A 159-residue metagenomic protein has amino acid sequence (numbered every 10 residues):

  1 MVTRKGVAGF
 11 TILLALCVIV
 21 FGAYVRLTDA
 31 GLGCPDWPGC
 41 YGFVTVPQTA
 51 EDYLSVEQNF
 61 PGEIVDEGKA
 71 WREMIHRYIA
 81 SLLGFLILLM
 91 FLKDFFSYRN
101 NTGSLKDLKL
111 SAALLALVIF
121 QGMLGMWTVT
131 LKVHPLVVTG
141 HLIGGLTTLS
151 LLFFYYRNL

Functional and structural regions predicted by a protein language model:
M1-V2, F96-D107: Membrane-interface helix-boundary motifs at transmembrane edges
G6-A8, G103-L114: Membrane-interfacial loop-to-transmembrane alpha-helix junctions, especially the N-terminal start
G6-P38: N-terminal signal-anchor transmembrane alpha helix
G22, F60, W71, H76 (+2 more regions): Conserved histidines in hydrophobic membrane contexts and catalytic metal-binding motifs
Y24-C34, I119-L142: Interfacial helix-loop-helix junctions of multi-pass membrane proteins
A30-M74: Extracytosolic (periplasmic/ER-lumenal) interhelical loops and adjacent juxtamembrane/interface segments of multi-pass
F60-E63, R72-K93: Hydrophobic alpha-helical transmembrane segments in multi-pass integral membrane proteins
L83-L89, G145-L159: Hydrophobic cores of alpha-helical transmembrane segments in multi-pass inner/ER membrane proteins, independent
